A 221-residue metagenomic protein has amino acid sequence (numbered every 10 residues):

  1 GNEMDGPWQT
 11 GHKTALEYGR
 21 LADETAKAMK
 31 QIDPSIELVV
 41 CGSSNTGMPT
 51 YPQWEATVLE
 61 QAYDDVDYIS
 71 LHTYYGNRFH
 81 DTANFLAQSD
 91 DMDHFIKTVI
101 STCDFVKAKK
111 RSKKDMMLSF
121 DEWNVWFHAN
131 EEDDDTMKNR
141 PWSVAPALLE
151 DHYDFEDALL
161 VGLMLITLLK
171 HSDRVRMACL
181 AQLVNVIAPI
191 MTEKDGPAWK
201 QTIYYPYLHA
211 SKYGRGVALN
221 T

Functional and structural regions predicted by a protein language model:
G1-E3, S43, D121, L183: Short loop/turn motifs enriched for small/polar and acidic residues
G1-N2, Y68-Y74, A178-L180: Non-cysteine beta-strand/loop elements that form the S-adenosyl-L-methionine
N2-M4, W8, H12: Acidic/histidine-rich catalytic cores of soluble enzymes
D5-G6, A22-D23, G42, D65 (+4 more regions): Functionally constrained cores in energy, signaling, and assembly domains
G6, V125, N185: Active-site micro-motifs of SAM-dependent methyltransferase domains
P7-Q9, R78-F79, A188: A short acidic, helix-capping loop that chelates divalent metal ions and anchors anionic groups
T14-L165, H171, P197: Noncatalytic carbohydrate-binding groove/subsite architecture in carbohydrate-active enzymes
L165-T221: Catalytic cores of secreted or luminal carbohydrate-active enzymes
